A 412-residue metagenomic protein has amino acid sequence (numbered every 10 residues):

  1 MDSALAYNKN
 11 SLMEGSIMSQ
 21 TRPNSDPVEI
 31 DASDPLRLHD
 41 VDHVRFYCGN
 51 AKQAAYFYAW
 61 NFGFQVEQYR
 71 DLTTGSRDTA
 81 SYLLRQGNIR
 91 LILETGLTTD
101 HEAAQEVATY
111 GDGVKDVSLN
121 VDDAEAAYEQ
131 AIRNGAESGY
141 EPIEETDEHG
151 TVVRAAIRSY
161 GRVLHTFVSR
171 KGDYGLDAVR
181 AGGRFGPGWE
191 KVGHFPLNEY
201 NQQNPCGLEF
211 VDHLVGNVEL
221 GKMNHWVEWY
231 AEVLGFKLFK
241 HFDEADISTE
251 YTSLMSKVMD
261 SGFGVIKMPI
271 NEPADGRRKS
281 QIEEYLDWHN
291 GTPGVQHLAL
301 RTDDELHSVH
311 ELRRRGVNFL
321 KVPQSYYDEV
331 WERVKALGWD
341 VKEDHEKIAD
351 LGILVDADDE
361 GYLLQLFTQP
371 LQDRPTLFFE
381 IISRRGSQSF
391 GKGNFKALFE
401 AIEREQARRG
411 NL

Functional and structural regions predicted by a protein language model:
D2-A6: Acidic, Ala/Val/Gly-enriched low-complexity intrinsically disordered segments
Y7-I17: Short, Lys/Arg-enriched N-terminal segments with co-localized hydrophobic residues within the first ~10-30 amino acids
I17, L36-H39, R45-R90, R133 (+7 more regions): Core segments of cupin and vicinal oxygen chelate
I17-K52, V114-V117, V179-V227, G291-R301 (+2 more regions): N-terminal beta-strand motif that seeds the catalytic metal site of vicinal oxygen chelate
R22-P23, P35, H39, C48 (+1 more regions): C-terminal functional regions that serve as terminal interaction/effector modules
V41-C48, F64, L84, L91-L93 (+11 more regions): Short, structured motif recognition centered on aromatic/hydrophobic residues
Q68-A80, I92, L97-D116, V121 (+11 more regions): A cross-kingdom feature marking solvent-exposed beta-strand/loop segments within repeated, beta-rich binding/scaffold
D112-V117, R133, G139-E250, M255-K257 (+4 more regions): Extended catalytic-interface subdomain
